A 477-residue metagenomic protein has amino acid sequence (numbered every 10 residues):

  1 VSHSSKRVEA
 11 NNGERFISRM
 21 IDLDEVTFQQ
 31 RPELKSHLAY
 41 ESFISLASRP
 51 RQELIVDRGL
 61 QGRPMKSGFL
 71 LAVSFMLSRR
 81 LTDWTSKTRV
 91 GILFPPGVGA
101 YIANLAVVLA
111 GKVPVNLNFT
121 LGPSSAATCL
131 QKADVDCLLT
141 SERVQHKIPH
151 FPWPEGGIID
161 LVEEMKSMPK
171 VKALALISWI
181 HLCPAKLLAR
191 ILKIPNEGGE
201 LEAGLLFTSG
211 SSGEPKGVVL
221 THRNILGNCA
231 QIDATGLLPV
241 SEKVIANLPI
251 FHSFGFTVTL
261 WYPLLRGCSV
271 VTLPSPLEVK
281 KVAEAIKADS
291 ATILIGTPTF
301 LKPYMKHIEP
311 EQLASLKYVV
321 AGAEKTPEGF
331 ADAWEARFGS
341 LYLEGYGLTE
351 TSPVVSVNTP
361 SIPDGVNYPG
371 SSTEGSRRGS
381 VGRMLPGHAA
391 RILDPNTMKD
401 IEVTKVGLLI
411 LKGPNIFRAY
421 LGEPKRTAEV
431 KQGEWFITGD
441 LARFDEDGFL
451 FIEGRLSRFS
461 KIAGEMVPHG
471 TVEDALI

Functional and structural regions predicted by a protein language model:
L38, P50-Q52, D160-F207, E214 (+1 more regions): Conserved pre-ATP/AMP-binding loop-to-beta segment of ANL
R63, S78-L121, N247-P249, M466: Conserved AMP-binding/adenylate-forming
R63-G68, P195, A203-G227: Conserved AMP-binding A3 loop
L138, L294, G413, R418-A419 (+1 more regions): AMP-binding/adenylate-forming catalytic core of the ANL superfamily
A175-L182, A291-G296, M305-S376, A389: Gly/Ser/Thr-rich phosphate-binding loop
L226-K243, F251-T292, H307: Conserved AMP-binding/adenylation subdomain of ANL enzymes
G339, S371-R378, K399, N415-G439 (+2 more regions): Conserved ANL (AMP-binding/adenylate-forming) active-site segment centered on the GW(Y/F)…HTG consensus within
P363-N367, S380-G387, T397-E429, E465-V467: Conserved ATP/PPi-binding loop(s) of AMP-dependent carboxylate-activating enzymes
